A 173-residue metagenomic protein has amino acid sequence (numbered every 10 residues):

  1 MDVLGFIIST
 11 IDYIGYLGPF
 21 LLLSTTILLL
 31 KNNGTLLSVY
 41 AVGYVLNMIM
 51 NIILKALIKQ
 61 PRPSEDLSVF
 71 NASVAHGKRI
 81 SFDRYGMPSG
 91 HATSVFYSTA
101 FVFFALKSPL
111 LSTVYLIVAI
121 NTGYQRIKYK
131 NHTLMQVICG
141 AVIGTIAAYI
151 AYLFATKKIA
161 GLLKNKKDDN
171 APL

Functional and structural regions predicted by a protein language model:
M1-L28, T35-V39, M50-R84, K157 (+1 more regions): N-terminal transmembrane-helix/juxtamembrane module of multi-pass inner/ER membrane proteins
D12-G15, S38, V42, G90 (+2 more regions): Alpha-helical transmembrane segments of integral membrane proteins, emphasizing hydrophobic/aromatic residues
G15-G18, Y40, Y44, L111 (+1 more regions): Hydrophobic alpha-helical transmembrane segments of polytopic
L22, M48, A119-T122: Helical transmembrane-bundle signal
L29, N33, S68-L173: Membrane-embedded catalytic cores of phosphoryl/pyrophosphoryl-handling enzymes
V39-N47, N51, K55, G140 (+2 more regions): Alpha-helical transmembrane segments in multi-pass membrane proteins
